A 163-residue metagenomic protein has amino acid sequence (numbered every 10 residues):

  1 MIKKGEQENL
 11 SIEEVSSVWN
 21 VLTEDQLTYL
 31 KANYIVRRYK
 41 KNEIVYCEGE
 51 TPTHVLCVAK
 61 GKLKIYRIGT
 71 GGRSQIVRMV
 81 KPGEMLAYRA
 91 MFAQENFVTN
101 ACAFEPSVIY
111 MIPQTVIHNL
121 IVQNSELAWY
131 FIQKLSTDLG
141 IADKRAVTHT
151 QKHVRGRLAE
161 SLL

Functional and structural regions predicted by a protein language model:
M1-K41, M85, A90-F92: Cyclic nucleotide-binding regulatory module and flanking cytosolic helices
I12-W19, T23, L30, I117 (+2 more regions): Hydrophobic alpha-helical core bundles mediating ligand binding, dimerization, or RNAP-core interactions
V18, E43-E105: Cyclic nucleotide-binding regulatory domains
R37, I68, R89, L120-L127 (+1 more regions): Histidine kinase transmitter module recognition
M85, I117-H118: A generic structural signal for short hydrophobic patches within well-formed alpha-helices
V122-L163: Polybasic "coupling" helices that flank or enter modular domains
